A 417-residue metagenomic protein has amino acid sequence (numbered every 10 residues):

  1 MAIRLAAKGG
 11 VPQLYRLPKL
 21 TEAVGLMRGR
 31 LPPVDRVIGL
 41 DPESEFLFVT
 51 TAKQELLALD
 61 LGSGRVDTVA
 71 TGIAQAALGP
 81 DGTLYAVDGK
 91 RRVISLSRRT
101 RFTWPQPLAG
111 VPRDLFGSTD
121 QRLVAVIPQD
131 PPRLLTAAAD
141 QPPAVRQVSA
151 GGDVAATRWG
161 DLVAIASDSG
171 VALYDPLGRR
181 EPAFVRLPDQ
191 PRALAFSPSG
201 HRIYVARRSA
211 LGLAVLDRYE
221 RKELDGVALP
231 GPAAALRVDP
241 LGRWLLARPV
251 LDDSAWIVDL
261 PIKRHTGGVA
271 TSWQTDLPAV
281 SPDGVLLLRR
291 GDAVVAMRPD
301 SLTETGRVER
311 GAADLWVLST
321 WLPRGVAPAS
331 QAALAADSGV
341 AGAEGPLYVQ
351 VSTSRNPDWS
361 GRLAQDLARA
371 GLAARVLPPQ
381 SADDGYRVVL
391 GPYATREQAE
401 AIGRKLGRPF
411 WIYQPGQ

Functional and structural regions predicted by a protein language model:
M1-A341: Predominantly soluble domains enriched in secretory-pathway, periplasmic, or organellar proteins
M1-A7, V349-V351, V388: A short beta-strand micro-motif
L334-G345, R355-Q417: Extracytoplasmic
